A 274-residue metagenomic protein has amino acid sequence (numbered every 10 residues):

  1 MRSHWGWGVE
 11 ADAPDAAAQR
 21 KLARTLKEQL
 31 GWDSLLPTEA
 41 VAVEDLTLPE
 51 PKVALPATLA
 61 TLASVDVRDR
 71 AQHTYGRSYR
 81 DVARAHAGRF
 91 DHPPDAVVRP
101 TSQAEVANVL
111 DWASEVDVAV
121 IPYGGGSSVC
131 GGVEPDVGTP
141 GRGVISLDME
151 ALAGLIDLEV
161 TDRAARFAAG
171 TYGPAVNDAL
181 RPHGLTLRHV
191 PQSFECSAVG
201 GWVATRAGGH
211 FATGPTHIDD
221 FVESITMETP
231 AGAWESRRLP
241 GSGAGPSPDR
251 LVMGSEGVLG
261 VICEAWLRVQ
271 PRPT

Functional and structural regions predicted by a protein language model:
M1-D111, V129-R163: N-terminal flexible segment immediately upstream of the FAD-binding catalytic core in FAD-dependent oxidoreductases
R99, Y123, R166-A169: Active-site-adjacent beta-strand anchor residues
A104-A107, S114, P174, S247: Residue-level marker for well-ordered alpha-helical positions
D117-A119, T186: Residue-level detector of anion-binding/catalytic polar loops
A153-T274: FAD-binding subdomain of flavoenzyme oxidoreductases
